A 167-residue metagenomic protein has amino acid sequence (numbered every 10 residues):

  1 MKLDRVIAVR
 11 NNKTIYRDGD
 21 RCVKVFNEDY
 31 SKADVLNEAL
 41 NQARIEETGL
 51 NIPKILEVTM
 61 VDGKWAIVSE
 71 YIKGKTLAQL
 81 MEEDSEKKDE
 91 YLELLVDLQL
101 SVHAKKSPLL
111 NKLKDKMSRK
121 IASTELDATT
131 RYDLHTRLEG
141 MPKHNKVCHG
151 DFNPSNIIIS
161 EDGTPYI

Functional and structural regions predicted by a protein language model:
V6-V35: ATP-binding glycine-rich loop module of kinase domains
F26, T59, I72: Residues forming the ATP-binding cleft of Hanks-type serine/threonine protein kinase domains
K32-T48: The N-lobe alphaC helix and its flanking beta3-alphaC-beta4 segment of protein kinase-like domains, centered on
K54-W65: Short beta-strand micro-motifs within the conserved protein kinase catalytic domain, predominantly in the N-lobe
G63-T76: Conserved short submotifs of the Hanks-type protein kinase catalytic core that shape the nucleotide-binding pocket
A78-N111, R131, R137: Conserved kinase catalytic-core helix
A104-D162: An alpha-helical support segment within catalytic cores of ATP-dependent transferases
Y166-I167: Pre-DFG segment of protein kinase catalytic domains
